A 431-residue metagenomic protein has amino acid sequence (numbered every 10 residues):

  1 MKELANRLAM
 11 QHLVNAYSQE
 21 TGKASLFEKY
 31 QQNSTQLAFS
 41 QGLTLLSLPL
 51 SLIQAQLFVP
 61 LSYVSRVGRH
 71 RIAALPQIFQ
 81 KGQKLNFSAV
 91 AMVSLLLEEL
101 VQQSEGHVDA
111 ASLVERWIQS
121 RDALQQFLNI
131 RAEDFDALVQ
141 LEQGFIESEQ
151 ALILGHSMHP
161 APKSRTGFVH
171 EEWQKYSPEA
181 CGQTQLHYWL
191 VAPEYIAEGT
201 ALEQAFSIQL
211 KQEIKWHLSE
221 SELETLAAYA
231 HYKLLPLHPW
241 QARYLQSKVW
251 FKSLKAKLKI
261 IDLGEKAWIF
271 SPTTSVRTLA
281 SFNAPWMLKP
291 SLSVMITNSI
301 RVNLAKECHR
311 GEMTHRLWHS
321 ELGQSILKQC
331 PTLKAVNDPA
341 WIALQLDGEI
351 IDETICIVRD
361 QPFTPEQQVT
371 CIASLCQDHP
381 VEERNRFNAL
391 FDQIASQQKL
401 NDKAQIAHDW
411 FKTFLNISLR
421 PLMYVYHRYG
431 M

Functional and structural regions predicted by a protein language model:
M1-G430: Nucleotide/phosphate-binding site architecture used for ATP/NTP-dependent chemistry
